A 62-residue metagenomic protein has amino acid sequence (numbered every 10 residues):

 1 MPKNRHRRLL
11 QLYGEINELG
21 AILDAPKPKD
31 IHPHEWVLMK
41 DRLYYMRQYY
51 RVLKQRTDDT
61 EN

Functional and structural regions predicted by a protein language model:
M1-Y13: Short, charge/polar-rich alpha-helical segments
K3-H6, A21-P28, T60-N62: Conserved small-residue motifs centered on glycine
G14-W36: Short E/K-rich amphipathic alpha-helical oligomerization segments
I31-N62: Short, charge-rich amphipathic interface segments used for partner binding and complex assembly
